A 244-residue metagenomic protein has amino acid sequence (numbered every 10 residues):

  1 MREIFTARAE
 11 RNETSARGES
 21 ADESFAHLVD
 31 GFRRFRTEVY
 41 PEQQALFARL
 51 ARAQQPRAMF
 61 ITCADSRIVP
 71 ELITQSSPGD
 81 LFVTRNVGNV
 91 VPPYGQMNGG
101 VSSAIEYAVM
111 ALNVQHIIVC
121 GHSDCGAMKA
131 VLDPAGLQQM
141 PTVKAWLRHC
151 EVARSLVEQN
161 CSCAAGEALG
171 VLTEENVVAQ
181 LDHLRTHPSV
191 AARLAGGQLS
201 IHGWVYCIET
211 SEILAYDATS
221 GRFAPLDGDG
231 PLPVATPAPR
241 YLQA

Functional and structural regions predicted by a protein language model:
R2-P56, N89-Q115, G126-A244: Divalent-metal-activated hydrolytic enzyme cores
L50, Q54, I61-E71: N-terminal active-site beta-alpha-beta segment that forms phosphate/nucleotide-binding and substrate-recognition loops
R57-F60, D80-F82, Q115-I118: Structural motif
I61-C63, R85, I118-H122, H202-C207: Short beta-strand segments
D65-R67, H122-A127: Gly/Ser/Thr-rich loops at beta-strand to alpha-helix junctions that form or flank small-molecule/cofactor-binding
R67-V87: Catalytic core of membrane glycerolipid acyltransferases/transacylases, capturing the structured, soluble-facing
